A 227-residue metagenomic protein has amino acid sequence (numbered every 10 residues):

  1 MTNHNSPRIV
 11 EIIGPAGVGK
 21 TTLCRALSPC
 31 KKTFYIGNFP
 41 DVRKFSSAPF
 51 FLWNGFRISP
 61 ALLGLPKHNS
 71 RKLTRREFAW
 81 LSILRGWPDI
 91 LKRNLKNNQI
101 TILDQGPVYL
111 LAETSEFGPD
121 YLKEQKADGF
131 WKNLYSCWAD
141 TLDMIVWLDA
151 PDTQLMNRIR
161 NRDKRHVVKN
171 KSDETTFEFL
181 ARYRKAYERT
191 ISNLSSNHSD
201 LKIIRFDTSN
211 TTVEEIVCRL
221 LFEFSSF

Functional and structural regions predicted by a protein language model:
I12: Hydrophobic anchor at the beta1->P-loop junction of P-loop NTPases
G17: Walker A (P-loop) phosphate-binding loop of P-loop NTPases
K20: Conserved lysine of the Walker
L23, L27: Hydrophobic positions on the alpha1 helix immediately C-terminal to the Walker A/P-loop
P29-G37: Post-Walker A helix-loop "phosphate-sensing" segment adjacent to the P-loop in P-loop NTPases
D41-Q125: ATP-dependent small-molecule kinase phosphotransfer cores that center on conserved nucleotide phosphate-binding segments
L110-F130, L134-A186: A glycine- and Lys/Arg-enriched "phosphate-lid" helix/loop adjacent to the NTP-binding pocket of small-molecule kinases
M156-F227: NTP-dependent small-molecule kinase module
